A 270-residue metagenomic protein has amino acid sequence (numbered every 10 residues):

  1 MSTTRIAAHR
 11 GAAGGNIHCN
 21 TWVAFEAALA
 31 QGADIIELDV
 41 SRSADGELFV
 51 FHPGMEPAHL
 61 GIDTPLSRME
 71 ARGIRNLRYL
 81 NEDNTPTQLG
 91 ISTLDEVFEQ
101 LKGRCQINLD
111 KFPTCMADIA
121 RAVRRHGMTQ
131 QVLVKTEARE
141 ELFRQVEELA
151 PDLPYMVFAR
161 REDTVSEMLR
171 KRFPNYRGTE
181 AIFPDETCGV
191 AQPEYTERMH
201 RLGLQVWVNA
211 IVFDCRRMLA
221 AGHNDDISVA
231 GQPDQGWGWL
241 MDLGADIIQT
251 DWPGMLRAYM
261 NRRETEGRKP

Functional and structural regions predicted by a protein language model:
M1-P270: Phosphate-group recognition and catalysis centered on beta-loop-alpha active-site segments
